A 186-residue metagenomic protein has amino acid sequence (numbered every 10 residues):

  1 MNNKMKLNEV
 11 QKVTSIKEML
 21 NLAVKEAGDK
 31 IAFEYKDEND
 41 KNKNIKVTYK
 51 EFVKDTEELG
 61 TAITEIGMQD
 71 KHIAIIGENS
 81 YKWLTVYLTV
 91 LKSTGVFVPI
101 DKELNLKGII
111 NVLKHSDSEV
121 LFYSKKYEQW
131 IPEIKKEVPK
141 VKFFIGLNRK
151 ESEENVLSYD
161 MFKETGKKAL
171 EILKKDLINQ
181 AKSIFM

Functional and structural regions predicted by a protein language model:
M5-K12, N42-I45: Acyl-group handling in specialized metabolite and lipid biosynthesis
Q11-Y35: A short N-terminal helical cap/helix-turn-helix that marks the beginning of AMP-binding/adenylate-forming
L20, I109, K174: Acidic, amphipathic alpha-helical patches
G28-I31, K163-M186: Conserved pre-ATP/AMP-binding loop-to-beta segment of ANL
F33-G67, A74-S80, L84-L88, N105-I110 (+1 more regions): Conserved AMP-binding/adenylate-forming core of the ANL superfamily
Q69-K71, A181: Phosphate-coordination loops involved in phosphoryl transfer and adenosine-cofactor binding
K92-E164: Structural core segment of the AMP-binding/adenylate-forming
